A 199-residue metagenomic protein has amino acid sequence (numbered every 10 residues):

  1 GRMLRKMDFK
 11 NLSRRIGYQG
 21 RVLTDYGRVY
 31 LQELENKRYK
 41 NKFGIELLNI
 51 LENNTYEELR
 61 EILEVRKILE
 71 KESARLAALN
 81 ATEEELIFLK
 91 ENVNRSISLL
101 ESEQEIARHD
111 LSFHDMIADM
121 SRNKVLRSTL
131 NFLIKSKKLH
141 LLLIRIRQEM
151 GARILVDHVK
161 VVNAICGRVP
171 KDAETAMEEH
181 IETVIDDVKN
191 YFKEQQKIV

Functional and structural regions predicted by a protein language model:
G1-V65: Short linear motifs at protein or domain termini
R15, E101, I146-E149: Structural signature of alpha-solenoid helical repeat scaffolds
Y18, V22, S112, D172: Amphipathic alpha-helical recognition patches that constitute DNA-binding helices
E61, E105, E149-R153: Residue-level "hotspot" positions that anchor or transmit function at local structural transition points
I62-L142, H158, T175-E182: Conserved amphipathic alpha-helical segments that form helical-bundle/coiled-coil interaction surfaces
I134-V199: C-terminal all-alpha effector/ligand-binding and dimerization domain of prokaryotic HTH-type transcriptional repressors
